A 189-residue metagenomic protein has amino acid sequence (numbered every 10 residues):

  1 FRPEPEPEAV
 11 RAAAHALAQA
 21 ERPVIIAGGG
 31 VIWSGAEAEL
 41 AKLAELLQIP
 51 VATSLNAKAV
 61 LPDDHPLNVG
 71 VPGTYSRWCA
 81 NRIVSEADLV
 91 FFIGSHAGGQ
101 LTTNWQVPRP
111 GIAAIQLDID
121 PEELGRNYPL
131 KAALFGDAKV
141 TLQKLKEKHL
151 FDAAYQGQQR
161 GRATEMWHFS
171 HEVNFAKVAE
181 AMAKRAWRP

Functional and structural regions predicted by a protein language model:
F1-P3, Q100-L101: Glycine/aspartate-rich loop-and-adjacent alpha/beta segment that forms the canonical ThDP
P5-E6, A14-A87: Anionic-ligand anchoring segments at beta-strand to alpha-helix junctions in alpha/beta enzyme folds, i.e., glycine
R11, H15, A20, G111 (+1 more regions): Phosphate/pyrophosphate-binding active-site segments
G28-G29, S54-N56, S95, L117-I119 (+1 more regions): Cofactor-binding loop segments of dinucleotide-utilizing enzymes, especially the Rossmann-like FAD- and NAD(P)+-binding
S34-E37, P62-D63, Q100-T103, R126 (+1 more regions): Short glycine-/acidic-enriched loop or helix-start segments at secondary-structure transitions that form or flank
A36-Q48, W105-P110, A132-A133, L150: Short, solvent-exposed amphipathic alpha-helical segments in soluble enzyme and RNA/protein-processing domains
G73-L124, A132: Phosphate/diphosphate-binding loops
